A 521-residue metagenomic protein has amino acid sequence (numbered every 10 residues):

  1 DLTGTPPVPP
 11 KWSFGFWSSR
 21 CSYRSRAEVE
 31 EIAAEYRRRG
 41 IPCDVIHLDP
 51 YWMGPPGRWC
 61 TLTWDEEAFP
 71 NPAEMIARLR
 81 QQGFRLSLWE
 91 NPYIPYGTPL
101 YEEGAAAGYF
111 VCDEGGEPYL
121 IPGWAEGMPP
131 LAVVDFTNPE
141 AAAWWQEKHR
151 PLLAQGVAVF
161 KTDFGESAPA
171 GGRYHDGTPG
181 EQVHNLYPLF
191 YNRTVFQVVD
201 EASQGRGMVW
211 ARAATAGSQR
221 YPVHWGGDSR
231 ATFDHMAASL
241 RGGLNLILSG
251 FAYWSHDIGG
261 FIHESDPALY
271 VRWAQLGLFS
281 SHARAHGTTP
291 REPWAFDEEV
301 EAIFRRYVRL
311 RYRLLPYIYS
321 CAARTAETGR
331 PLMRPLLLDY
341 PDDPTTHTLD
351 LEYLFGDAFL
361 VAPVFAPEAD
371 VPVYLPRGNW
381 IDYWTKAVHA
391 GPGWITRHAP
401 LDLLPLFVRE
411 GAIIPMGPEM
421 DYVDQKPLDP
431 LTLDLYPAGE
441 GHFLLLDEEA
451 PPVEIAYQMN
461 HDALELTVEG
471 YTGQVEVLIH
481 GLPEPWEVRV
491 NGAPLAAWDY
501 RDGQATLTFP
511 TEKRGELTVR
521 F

Functional and structural regions predicted by a protein language model:
D1, L466-V468, G515-F521: Short, hydrophobic/aromatic-enriched beta-strand segments in well-ordered soluble domains
D1-D402: Catalytic-domain carbohydrate-binding cleft regions of carbohydrate-active enzymes
P118, L360, V371, I413 (+2 more regions): Hydrophobic residues embedded in beta-strands of well-ordered beta-sheets
G378, T385-A387, L482-E484, V490-L495: Change "in extracellular beta-sheet-rich domains … of secreted and cell-surface proteins" to "in beta-sheet-rich domains
H389-G391, A493-D502: Short acidic, Gly/Pro-enriched loop/turn segments at secondary-structure junctions
P392-L433, R501-F521: C-terminal beta-strand-rich structural cap/linker in extracellular carbohydrate-active enzymes
L403, V408-W486, V490-G492: Accessory, solvent-exposed terminal regions and/or long lumenal/extracellular loops of proteins
D462-E469, A497, D502-P510: Generic recognition of long tandem-repeat/solenoid scaffolds
